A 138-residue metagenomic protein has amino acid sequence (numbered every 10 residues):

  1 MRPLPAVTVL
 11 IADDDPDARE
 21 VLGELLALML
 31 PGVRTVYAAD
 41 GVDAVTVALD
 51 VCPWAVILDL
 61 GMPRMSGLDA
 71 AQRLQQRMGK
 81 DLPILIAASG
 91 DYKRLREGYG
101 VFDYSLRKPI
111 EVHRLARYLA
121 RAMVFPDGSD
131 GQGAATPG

Functional and structural regions predicted by a protein language model:
M1-L10, D17, G23, E111-G138: Non-catalytic signal-transmission and effector/linker regions of two-component phosphorelay proteins
D13, D59: Active-site residues of response regulator receiver
P16-V36: Two-component/phosphorelay signaling modules centered on CheY-like receiver
Y37-A55: Acidic, metal-coordinating helix/loop segments flanking the phosphotransfer/catalytic sites of two-component signaling
D40-D43, S66-A70: Acidic catalytic/metal-coordinating carboxylates
P63: The feature encodes the CheY-like receiver
D69, G90-R107, H113-R117: Alpha4 helix (beta4-alpha4-beta5 surface) of REC/receiver domains from two-component response regulators
D81-K93: A short, hydrophobic beta-strand element within the central beta-sheet of small alpha/beta folds
